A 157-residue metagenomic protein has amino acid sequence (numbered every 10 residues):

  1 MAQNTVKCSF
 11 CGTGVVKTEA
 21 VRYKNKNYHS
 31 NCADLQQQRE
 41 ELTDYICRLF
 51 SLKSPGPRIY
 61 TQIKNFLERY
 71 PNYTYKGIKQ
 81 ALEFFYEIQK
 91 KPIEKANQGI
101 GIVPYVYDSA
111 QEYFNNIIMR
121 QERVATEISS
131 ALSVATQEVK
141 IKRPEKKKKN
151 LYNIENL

Functional and structural regions predicted by a protein language model:
A2-Q3, K24: Flanking scaffold residues of small Cys/His-coordinated metal-binding clusters
N4-K7, V15: Charged, low-complexity intrinsically disordered terminal regions and linker tails
V6-S9, N27: Cys/His-enriched microdomains
C8-C11, C32: Short cysteine clusters
G12-V16, Q36: Cys/His-rich microdomains that often coordinate metals
V21-Y73, S133, K142-L157: Long, charged low-complexity interaction segments
P57, T61-K79, Y86-N97: Extended alpha-helical interaction scaffolds used for oligomerization/partner binding
Q80-V139: Short, cationic/aromatic linear interface patches that serve as DNA/RNA-contacting surfaces or protein-partner docking
